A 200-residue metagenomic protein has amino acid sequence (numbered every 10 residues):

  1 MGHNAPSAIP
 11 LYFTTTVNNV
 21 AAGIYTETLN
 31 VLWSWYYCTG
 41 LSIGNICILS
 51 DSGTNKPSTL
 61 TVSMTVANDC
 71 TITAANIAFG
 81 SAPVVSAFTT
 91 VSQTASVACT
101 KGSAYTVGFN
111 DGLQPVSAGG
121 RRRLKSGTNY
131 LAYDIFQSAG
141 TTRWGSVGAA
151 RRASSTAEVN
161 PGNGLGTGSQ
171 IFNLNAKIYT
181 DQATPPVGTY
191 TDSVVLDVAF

Functional and structural regions predicted by a protein language model:
M1, I9-P10: Generic N-terminal amphipathic/basic segments
M1-N4, S138-T167: Extracellular beta-sheet repeat scaffolds used for adhesion and glycan interaction
A5, Y12-Y130, G164-F200: N-terminal small/polar-rich segments of proteins
Y36-C38, F136, V147: Enriched - but not universal
V97-T100, Y133-D134, T142-G148: Low-complexity, flexible helical/coil segments
F109, I135-Q137: Conserved aromatic beta-strand anchor motif in extracellular beta-sandwich/beta-rich domains
